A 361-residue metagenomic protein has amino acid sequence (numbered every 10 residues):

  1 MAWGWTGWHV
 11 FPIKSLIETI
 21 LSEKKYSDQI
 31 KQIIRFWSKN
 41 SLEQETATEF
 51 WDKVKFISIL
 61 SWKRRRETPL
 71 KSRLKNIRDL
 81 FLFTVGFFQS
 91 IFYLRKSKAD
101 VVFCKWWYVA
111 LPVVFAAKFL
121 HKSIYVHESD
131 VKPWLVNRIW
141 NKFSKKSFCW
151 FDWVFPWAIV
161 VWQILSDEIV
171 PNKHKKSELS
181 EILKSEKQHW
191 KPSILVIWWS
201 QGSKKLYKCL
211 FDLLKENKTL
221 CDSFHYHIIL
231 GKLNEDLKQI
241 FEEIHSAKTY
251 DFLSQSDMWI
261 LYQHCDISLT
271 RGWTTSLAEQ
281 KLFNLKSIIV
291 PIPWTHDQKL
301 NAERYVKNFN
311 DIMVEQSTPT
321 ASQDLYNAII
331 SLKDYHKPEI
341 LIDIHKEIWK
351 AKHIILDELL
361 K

Functional and structural regions predicted by a protein language model:
M1-T6, Y26-L82, K248, E315-T318: Conserved nucleotide-sugar phosphate-binding/catalytic loop shared by glycosyltransferases and other
N40-Q44, G86-F87, A99-L120: An aromatic- and histidine-rich active-site surface loop
E67-V101, F119: An amphipathic, basic-hydrophobic alpha-helix
A99-D100, A247-K248, Q263-S276, L285: Acidic donor-binding loop of glycosyltransferase active sites
K118-E186: Active-site-proximal region of nucleotide-activated glycan assembly enzymes, centered on histidine/acidic-rich loops
K175, E181-I267, K299, E303 (+1 more regions): Donor-nucleotide binding loops and adjacent catalytic segments primarily of GT-B fold Leloir glycosyltransferases
K307-H336: C-terminal "capping" alpha-helix adjacent to the active site of nucleotide-linked donor transferases in cell-envelope
L325-D334, E347-K361: C-terminal alpha-helical cap of glycosyltransferases
